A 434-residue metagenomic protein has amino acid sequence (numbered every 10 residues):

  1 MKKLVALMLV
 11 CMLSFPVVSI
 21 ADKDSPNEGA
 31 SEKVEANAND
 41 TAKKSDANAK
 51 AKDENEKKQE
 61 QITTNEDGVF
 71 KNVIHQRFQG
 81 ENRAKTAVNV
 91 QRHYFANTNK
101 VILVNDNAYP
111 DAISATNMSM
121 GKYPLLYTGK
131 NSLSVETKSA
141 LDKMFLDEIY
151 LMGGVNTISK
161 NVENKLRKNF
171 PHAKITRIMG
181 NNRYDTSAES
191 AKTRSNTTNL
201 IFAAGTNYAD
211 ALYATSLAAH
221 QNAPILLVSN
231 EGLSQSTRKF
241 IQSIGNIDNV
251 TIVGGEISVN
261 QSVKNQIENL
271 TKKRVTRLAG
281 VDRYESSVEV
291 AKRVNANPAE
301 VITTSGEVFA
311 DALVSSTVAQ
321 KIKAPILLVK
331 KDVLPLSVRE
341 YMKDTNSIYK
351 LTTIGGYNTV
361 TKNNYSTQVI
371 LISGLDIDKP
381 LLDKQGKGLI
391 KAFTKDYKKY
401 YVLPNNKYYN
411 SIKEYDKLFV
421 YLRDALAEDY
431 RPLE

Functional and structural regions predicted by a protein language model:
M1-D22: Sec-dependent N-terminal signal peptides of Gram-positive bacterial secreted proteins and lipoproteins
D22-V69, I377: Ser/Thr/Gly/Pro-rich low-complexity, disordered linker/stalk segments of secreted and cell-surface proteins
K52-Y408, F419-L422: Extracellular glycan-binding segments that recognize GlcNAc-based cell-wall polysaccharides
N406-E434: Compact, charge-rich alpha-helical regulatory domains located at protein termini
